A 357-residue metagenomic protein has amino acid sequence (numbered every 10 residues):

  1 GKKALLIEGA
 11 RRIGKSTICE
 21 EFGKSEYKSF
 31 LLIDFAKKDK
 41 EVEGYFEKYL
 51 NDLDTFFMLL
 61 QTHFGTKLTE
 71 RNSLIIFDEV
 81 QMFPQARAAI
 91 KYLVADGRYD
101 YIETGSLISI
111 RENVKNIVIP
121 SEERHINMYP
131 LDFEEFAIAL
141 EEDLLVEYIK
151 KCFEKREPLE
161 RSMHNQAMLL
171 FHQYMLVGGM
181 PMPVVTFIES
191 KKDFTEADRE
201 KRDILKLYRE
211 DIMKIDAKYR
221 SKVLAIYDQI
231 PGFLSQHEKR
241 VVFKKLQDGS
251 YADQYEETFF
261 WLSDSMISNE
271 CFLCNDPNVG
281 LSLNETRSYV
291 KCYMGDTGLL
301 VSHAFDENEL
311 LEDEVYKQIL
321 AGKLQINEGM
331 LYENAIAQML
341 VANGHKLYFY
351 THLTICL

Functional and structural regions predicted by a protein language model:
I7: Hydrophobic anchor at the beta1->P-loop junction of P-loop NTPases
K15: Conserved lysine of the Walker
I18, F22: Hydrophobic positions on the alpha1 helix immediately C-terminal to the Walker A/P-loop
S25-V42: Conserved catalytic segments around the Walker B and adjacent sensor/switch elements of P-loop NTPase domains
K37-R71: Short glycine-rich substrate-engagement loop in P-loop NTPases that contacts/grips substrate
I76, D100-S106, N127: Structural recognition of the conserved hydrophobic beta-strand(s) that form the central parallel beta-sheet of P-loop
E112-S235: Interdomain motor-coupling "hinge/lid" segment immediately C-terminal to the ATP-binding subdomain of NTP-driven enzymes
E189-L357: Accessory nucleic acid-recognition modules appended to NTPase machines
